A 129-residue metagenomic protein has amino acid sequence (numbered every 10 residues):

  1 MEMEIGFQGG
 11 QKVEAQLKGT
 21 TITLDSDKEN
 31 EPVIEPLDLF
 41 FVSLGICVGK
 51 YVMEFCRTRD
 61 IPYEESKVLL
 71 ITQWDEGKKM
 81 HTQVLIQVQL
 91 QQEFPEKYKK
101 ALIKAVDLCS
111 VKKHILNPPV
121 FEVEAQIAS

Functional and structural regions predicted by a protein language model:
M1-V42, V52-S129: Extended beta-strand/beta-hairpin segments
C47-V48: Alpha-helical metal-binding/catalytic segments enriched in His/Glu/Asp
